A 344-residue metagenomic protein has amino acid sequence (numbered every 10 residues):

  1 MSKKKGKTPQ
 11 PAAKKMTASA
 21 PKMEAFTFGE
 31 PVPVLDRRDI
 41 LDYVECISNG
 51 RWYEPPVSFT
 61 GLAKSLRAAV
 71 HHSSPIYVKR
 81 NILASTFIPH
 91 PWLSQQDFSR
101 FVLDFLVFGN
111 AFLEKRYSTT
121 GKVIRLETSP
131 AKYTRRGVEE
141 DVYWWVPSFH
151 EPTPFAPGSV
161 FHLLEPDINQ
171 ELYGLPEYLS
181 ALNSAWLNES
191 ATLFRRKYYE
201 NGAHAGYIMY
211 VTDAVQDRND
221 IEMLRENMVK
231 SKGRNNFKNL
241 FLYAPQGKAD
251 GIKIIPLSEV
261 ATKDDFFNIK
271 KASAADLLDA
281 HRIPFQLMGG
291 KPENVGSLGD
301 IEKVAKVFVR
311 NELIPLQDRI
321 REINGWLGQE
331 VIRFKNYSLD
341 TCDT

Functional and structural regions predicted by a protein language model:
M1-Y133, L172, V260, S297 (+4 more regions): Flexible, gly/proline-biased loop segments at the beginnings of proteins or at boundaries between secondary-structure
S2-M16, W145-V146, H150-L298, K303-T344: Extended, charged amphipathic alpha-helical segments
S48, I88, E140-D141, L182: Acidic, low-complexity intrinsically disordered regions
V107-G109, T119-K122, E139, A203-A205 (+2 more regions): Short, well-ordered loop/turn elements at secondary-structure boundaries
R116-G121, G137-E140, P245-G247: Short acidic-glycine loop/turn motifs at beta-strand connectors
V123, E140-W144, I252: Hydrophobic residues embedded in beta-strands of well-ordered beta-sheets
I124-R136, A156-E165: Structured surface patches comprising rigid loops and adjacent beta-strands/short helices at the edges of well-ordered
T134-R135, D141-S148: Short polybasic amphipathic segments
